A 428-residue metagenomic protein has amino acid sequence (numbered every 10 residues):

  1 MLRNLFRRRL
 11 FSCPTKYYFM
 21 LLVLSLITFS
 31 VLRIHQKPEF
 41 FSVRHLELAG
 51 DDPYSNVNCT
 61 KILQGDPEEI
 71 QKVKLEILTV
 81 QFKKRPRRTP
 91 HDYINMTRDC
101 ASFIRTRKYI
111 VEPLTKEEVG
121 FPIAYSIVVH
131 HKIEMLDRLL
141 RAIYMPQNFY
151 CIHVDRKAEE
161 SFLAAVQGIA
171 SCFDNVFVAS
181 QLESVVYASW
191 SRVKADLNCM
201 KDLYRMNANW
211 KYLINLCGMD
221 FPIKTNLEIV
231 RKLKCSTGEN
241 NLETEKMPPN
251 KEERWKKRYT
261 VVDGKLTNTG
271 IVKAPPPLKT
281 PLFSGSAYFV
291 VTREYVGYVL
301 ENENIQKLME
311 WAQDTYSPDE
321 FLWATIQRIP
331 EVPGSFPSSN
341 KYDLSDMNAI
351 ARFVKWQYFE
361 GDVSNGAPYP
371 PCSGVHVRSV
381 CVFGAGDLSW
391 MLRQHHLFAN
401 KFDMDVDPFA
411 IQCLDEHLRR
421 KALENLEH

Functional and structural regions predicted by a protein language model:
M1-C13, F29-V31, T280, A287 (+1 more regions): Pan-eukaryotic secretory-pathway lumenal catalytic ectodomains of glycan-active enzymes
M1-L48, I152: N-terminal signal-anchor transmembrane helix specifying type II single-pass membrane topology of secretory-pathway
K83-Y93, Q147-S180: Acidic donor-binding segment of Leloir-type glycosyltransferases
R85-E117: N-terminal regions that are enriched for targeting/export leaders and immediately downstream pro/stem segments
F103-I104, Q167-K211: Active-site-proximal specificity loops/subdomain of glycosyltransferases
V128-E134: Active-site beta-to-alpha loop of glycosyltransferases that engages the nucleotide-sugar donor
K201-P249: GT-A fold catalytic core of metal-dependent nucleotide-sugar glycosyltransferases, centered on the diacidic
T237-C381: Catalytic core and acceptor-binding pocket of nucleotide-sugar-dependent glycosyltransferases
